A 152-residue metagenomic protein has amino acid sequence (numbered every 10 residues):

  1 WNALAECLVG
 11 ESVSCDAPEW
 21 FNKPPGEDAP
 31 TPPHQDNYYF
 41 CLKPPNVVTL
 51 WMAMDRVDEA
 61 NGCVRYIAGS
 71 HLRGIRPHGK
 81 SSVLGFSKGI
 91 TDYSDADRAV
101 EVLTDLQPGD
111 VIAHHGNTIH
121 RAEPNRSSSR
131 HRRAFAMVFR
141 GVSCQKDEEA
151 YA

Functional and structural regions predicted by a protein language model:
W1, N46, T118: A generic "binding-loop/recognition-motif" signal
W1-E19, C41-L42, M54: Signature of the catalytic double-stranded beta-helix
L8, D105-P108: A structural motif corresponding to the C-terminal end of an alpha-helix and its immediate exit/capping segment
V9-S12, D58, G116, S143: A generic secondary-structure signal for well-formed alpha-helical elements
A17-W20, L50-M52, F135-F139: A structural signal for short, well-ordered beta-strand segments
N22-P24: Short, conserved phosphate-binding/catalytic loop or strand-edge motifs used in phosphoryl-/nucleotidyl-transfer
A29-L103, C144-Y151: Catalytic core of non-heme Fe(II) oxygenases with the double-stranded beta-helix
L72, P77-S82, T91, P108-A113 (+1 more regions): Non-heme Fe(II)/2-oxoglutarate
